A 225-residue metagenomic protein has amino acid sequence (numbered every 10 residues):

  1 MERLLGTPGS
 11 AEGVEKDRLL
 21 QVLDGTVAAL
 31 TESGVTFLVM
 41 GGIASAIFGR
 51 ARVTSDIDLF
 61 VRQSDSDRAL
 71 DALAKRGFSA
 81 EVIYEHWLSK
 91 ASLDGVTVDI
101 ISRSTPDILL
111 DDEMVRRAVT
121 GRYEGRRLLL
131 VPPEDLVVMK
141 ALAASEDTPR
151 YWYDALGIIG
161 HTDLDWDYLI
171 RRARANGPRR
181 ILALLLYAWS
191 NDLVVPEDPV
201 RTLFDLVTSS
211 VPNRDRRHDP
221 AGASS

Functional and structural regions predicted by a protein language model:
M1-S225: Compositionally biased terminal segments of proteins
